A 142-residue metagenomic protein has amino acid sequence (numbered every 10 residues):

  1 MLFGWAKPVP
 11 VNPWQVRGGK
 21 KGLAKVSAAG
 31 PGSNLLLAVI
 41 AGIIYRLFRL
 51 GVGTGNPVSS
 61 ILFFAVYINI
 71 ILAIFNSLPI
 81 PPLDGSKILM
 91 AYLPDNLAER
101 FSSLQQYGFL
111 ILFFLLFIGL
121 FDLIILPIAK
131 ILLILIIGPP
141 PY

Functional and structural regions predicted by a protein language model:
M1-Y142: Hydrophobic transmembrane alpha-helices and their immediate loop junctions in multi-pass integral membrane proteins
